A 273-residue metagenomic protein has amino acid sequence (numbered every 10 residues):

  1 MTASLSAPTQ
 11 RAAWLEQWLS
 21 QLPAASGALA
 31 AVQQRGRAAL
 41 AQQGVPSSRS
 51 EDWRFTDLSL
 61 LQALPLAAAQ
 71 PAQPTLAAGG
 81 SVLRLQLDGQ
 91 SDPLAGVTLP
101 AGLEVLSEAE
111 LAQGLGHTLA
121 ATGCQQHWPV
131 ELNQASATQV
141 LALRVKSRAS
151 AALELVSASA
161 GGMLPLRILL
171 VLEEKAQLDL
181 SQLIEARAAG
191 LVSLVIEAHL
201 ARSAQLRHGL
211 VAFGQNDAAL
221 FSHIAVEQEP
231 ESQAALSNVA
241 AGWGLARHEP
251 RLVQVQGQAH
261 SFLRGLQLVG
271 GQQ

Functional and structural regions predicted by a protein language model:
M1-L166, E173-K175: N-terminal leader/transition segments
H117-Q273: Conserved beta-strand/loop scaffold segments within soluble protein domains that form the structured core and edges
